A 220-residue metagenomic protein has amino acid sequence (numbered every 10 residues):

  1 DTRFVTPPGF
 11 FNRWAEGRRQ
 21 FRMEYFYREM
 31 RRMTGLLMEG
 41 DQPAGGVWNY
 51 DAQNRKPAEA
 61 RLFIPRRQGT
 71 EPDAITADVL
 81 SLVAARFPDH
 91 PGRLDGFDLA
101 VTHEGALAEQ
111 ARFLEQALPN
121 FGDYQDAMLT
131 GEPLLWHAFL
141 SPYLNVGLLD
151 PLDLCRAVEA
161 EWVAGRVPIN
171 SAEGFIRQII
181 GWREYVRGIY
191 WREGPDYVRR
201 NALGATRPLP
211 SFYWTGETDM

Functional and structural regions predicted by a protein language model:
D1-L99: Beta-rich, aromatic/charged-enriched effector core domains that present basic-aromatic interfaces for binding
P57-M220: Catalytic cores of enzymes that engage adenine nucleotides and/or redox cofactors via long glycine-rich, Lys/Arg/His
